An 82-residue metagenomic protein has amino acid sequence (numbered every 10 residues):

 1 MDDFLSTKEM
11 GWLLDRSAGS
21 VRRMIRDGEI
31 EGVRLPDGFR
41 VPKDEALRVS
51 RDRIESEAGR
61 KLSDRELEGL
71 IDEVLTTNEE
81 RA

Functional and structural regions predicted by a protein language model:
M1-S20: Polyanion-binding surface elements
F4-K8, E29-E55: Short helix-start
I25: DNA major-groove recognition helix of helix-turn-helix
D44-A82: A short, Lys/Arg-enriched interface patch at domain edges and termini
